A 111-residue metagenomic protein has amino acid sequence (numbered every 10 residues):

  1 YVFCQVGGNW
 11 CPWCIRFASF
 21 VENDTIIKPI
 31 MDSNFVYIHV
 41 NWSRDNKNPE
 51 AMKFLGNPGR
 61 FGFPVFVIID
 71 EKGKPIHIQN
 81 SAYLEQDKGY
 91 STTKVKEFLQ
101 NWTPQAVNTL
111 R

Functional and structural regions predicted by a protein language model:
Y1: Alpha/beta-hydrolase fold active-site loops
V6-E22: Conserved redox-active cysteine motifs that mediate thiol-disulfide chemistry, especially di-cysteine Cys-X(1-2)-Cys
V6-N9, I38, F98: Acidic, low-complexity intrinsically disordered regions
C11-C14, S43, T103: Short linear interaction motif-like sites in intrinsically disordered regions of transcription factors
N23-V95: Thioredoxin-like thiol-disulfide oxidoreductase module
K88-R111: C-terminal partner/receptor-binding element of secreted or periplasmic proteins
